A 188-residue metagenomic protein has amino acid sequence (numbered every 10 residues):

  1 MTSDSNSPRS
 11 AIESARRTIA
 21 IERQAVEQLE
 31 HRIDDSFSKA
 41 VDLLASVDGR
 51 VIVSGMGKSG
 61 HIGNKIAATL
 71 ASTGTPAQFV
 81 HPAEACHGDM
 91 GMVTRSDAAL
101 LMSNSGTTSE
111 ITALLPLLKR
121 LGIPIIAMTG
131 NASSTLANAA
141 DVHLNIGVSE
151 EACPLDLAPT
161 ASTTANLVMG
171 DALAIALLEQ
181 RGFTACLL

Functional and structural regions predicted by a protein language model:
M1-G49: An N-terminal, well-structured beta->alpha segment
S5, E22, A161, A185-L188: Proteins with a high burden of low-complexity, intrinsically disordered sequence enriched in S/T/G/P/A and R, requiring
Q28-R32, L117, E179: Amphipathic, soluble alpha-helical interaction motifs
H31-D34, M56, G182: Alpha-helix boundary/capping and short turn/kink residues
G49-L178: Glycine-rich phosphate-binding loops that contact phosphosugars or nucleotide phosphates
A174-L188: Active-site phosphate/pyrophosphate-binding segments
